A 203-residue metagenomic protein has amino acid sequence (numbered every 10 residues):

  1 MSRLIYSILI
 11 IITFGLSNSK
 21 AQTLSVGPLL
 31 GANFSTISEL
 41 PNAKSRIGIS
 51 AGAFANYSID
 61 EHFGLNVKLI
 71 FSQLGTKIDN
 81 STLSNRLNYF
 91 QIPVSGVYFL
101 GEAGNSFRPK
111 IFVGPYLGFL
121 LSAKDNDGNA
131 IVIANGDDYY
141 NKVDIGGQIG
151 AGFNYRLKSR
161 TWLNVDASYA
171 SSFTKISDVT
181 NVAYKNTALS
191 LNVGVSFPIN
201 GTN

Functional and structural regions predicted by a protein language model:
M1-L29, V193, F197-N203: Bacterial Sec-dependent N-terminal signal peptides
Q22, S45-I49, R86-I92, F107 (+2 more regions): Residues that define the transmembrane beta-barrel architecture of outer-membrane proteins
L24, Y57-N129, F197: Gram-negative (and chloroplast) outer-membrane scaffold detector with strong preference for beta-barrel transmembrane
V26-L30, I49, L65-V67, I92 (+4 more regions): Transmembrane beta-strands of outer-membrane beta-barrel proteins
L29, N33, P93-V97, K185-N203: Outer-membrane beta-barrel "beta-signal"
N33-A51: Surface-exposed strand-loop-strand hairpins of Gram-negative outer-membrane beta-barrel proteins
T36, I59-E61, G96-E102, F153-L157 (+2 more regions): Outer-membrane beta-barrel proteins
S38-K44, K77-L83, A123-I131, I176-V182: Outer-membrane beta-barrel translocator domains and adjoining extracellular loop/strand segments of Gram-negative
